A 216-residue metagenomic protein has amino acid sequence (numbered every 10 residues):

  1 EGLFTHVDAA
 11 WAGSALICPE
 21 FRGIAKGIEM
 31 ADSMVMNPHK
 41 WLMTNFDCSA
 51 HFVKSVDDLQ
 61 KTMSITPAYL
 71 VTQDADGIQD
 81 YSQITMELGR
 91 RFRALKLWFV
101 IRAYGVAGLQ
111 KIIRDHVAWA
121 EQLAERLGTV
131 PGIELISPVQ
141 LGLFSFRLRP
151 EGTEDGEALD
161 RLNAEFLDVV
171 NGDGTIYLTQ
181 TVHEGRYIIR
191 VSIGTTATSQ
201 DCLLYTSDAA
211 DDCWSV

Functional and structural regions predicted by a protein language model:
E1-D58: Conserved PLP-enzyme active-site core in the AAT-like
T44-D47, M63, C202-L203: Short glycine/proline-enriched turns and hinge-like loops at secondary-structure junctions
D57-D58, T62-I65: An acidic intrinsically disordered interaction segment
I65-L88, I101, G105-L204: Conserved C-terminal alpha-helix-loop-beta "cap" of PLP-dependent enzymes that closes/shapes the active-site mouth
R90-R93: Short, flexible loop/turn motifs enriched in small residues
Y205-A210: Conserved small/polar residues in nucleotide/adenosyl-binding loops
